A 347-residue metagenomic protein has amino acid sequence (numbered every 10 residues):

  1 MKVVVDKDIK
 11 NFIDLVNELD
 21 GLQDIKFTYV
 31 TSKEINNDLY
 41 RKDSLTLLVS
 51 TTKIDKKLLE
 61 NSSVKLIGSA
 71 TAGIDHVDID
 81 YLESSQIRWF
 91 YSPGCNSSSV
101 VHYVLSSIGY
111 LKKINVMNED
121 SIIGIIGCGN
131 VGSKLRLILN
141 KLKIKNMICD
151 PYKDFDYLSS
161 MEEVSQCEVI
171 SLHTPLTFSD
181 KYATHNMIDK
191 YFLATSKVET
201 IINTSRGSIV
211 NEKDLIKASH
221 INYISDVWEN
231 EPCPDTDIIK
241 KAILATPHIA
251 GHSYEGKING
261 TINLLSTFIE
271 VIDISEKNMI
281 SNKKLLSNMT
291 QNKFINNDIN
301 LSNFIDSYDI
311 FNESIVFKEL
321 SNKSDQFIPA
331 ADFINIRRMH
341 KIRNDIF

Functional and structural regions predicted by a protein language model:
M1-S44: N-terminal glycine-/charge-rich "phosphate-binding" loop or analogous flexible N-terminal tail
K7, P93, V101, E119-N140: Glycine-rich adenosine-cofactor-binding loop
S32, K141-Y157: NAD(P)-binding Rossmann-fold cofactor-contacting core
Y40-T46, S62-K65, S165-I170, K197-E199: Short acidic/histidine-rich motifs immediately flanking catalytic phosphotransfer sites in two-component signaling
L45-N115: Phosphate/diphosphate ligand-binding glycine-rich loop within oxidoreductases
D55, K153-T236: Rossmann-like adenosine-cofactor binding region
V101-V116, K141-L142, T261-E270: Oxidoreductase and adenylate-handling cofactor-binding alpha/beta cores
S205-F347: Rossmann-like dinucleotide-binding domain for NAD(H)/NADP(H)
